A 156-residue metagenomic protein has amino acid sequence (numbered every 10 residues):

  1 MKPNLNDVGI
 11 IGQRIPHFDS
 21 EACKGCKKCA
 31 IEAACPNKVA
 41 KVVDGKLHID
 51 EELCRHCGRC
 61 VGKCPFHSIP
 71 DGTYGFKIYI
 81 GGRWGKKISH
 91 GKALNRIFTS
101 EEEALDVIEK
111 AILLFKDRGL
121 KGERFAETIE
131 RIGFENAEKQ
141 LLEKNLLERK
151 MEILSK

Functional and structural regions predicted by a protein language model:
N4-R59, S68-G72, K87-A93: Ferredoxin-like iron-sulfur electron-transfer modules
D19, I31, H56, C60 (+4 more regions): General structural feature for long, well-ordered alpha-helical segments within catalytic domains of soluble enzymes
K28-I31, P36-A40, R59-G62, I69 (+2 more regions): Generic secondary-structure signature for well-ordered alpha-helical cores
T73, K77-W84: Flexible glycine/proline-rich, aromatic-decorated loop/lid segments
W84-L120: A hydrophobic, small-residue-rich beta->alpha segment in the mid-to-C-terminal subdomain of diverse proteins
N95-R96, I132-N136, I153: Acidic/polar, glycine-rich intrinsically disordered N-terminal extensions of enzymes
D117-R131, L147-S155: Flexible, glycine/charged-enriched surface loops at secondary-structure junctions
I129-N145: Short glycine/threonine-rich loop-to-helix capping motif typified by GTGT followed within a few residues by an Asp-Pro
